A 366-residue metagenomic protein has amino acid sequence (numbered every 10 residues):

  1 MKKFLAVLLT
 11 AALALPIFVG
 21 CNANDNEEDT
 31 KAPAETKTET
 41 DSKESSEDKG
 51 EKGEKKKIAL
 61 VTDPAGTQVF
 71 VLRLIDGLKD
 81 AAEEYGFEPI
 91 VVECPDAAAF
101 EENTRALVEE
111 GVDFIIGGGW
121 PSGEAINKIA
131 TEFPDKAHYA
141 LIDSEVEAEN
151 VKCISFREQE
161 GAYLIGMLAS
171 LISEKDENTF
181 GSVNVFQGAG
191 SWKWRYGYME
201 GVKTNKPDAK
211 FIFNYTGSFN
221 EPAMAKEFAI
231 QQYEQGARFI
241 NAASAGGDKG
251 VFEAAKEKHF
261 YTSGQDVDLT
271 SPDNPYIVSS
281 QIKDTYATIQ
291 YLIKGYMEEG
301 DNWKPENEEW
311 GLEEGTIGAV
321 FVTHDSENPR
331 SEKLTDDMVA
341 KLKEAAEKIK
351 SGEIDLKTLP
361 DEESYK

Functional and structural regions predicted by a protein language model:
M1-L9: Positively charged n-region of N-terminal signal peptides that target proteins for export
L8, C21-N24: Disordered, charged N-terminal biogenesis/targeting segments of membrane/secreted proteins
A11-L15: Alpha-helical transmembrane segments
P16-G20: C-terminal motif of bacterial Sec signal peptides marking the signal peptidase cleavage site
A23-K366: A residue-level marker of the well-folded mature domains of exported/periplasmic proteins
